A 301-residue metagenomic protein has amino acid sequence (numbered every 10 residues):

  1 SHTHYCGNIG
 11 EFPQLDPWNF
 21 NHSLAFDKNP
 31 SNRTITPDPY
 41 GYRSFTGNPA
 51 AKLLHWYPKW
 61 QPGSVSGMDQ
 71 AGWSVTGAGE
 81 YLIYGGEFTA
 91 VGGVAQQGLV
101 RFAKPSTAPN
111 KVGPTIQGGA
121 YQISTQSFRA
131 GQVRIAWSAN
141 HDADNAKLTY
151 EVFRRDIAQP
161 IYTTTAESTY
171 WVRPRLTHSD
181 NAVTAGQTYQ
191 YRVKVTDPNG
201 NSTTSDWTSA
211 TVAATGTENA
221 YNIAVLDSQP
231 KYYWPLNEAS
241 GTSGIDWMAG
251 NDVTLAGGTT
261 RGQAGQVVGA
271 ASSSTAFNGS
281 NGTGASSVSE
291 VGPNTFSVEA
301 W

Functional and structural regions predicted by a protein language model:
S1-T217, S228: Extracytoplasmic surface signature
A71-W73, S280-T283, P293: Repeated polar recognition positions within modular binding domains
G85, R192, Y233, E299-W301: Outer-envelope exported proteins of Gram-negative bacteria
S138-N140, P235-N237, W301: Solvent-exposed strand-to-loop "edge" motifs in beta-rich extracellular domains
V212-N281: Extracytoplasmic low-complexity segments
S286: Short, aromatic/His-centered strand-loop micro-motif at the edge of beta-sheets
E290-W301: A carbohydrate-recognition surface predominantly in extracellular/luminal proteins
